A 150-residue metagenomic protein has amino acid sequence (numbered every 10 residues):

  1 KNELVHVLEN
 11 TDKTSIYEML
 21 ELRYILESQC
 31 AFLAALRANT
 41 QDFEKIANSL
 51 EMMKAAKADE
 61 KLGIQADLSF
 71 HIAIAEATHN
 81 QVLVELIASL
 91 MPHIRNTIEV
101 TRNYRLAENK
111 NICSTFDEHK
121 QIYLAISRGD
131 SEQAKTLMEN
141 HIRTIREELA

Functional and structural regions predicted by a protein language model:
K1-E18: HTH-adjacent hinge/linker in prokaryotic transcriptional regulators
L8-K13, M52-A56, T101-E108: A short, mixed-charge helix-start or loop-turn motif at secondary-structure junctions
M19-V100, E118-H119, Q133-T144: Conserved amphipathic alpha-helical segments that form helical-bundle/coiled-coil interaction surfaces
I112-C113: Short helix-capping and inter-helix turn/linker motifs at the boundaries of alpha-helical repeat units
R146-A150: Short, Lys/Arg-enriched C-terminal cap helix and immediately downstream tail that follows
